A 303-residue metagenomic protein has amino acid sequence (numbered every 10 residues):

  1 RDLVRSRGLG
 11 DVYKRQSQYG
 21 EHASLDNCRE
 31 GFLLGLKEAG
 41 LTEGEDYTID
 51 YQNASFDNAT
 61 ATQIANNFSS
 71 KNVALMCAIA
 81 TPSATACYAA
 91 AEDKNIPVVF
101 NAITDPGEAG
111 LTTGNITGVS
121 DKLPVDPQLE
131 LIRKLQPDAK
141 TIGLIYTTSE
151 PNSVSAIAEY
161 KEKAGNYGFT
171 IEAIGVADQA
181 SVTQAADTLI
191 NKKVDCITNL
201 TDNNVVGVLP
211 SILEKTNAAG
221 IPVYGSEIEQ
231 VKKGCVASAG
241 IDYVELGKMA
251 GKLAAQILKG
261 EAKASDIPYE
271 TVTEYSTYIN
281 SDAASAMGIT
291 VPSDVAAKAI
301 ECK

Functional and structural regions predicted by a protein language model:
R1-Y13: Single conserved hydrophobic/aromatic residue that forms the stacking wall/gate of nucleotide- or nucleobase-binding
K14-A39, D50-A59, S149-S153, N203-N204: Extracytoplasmic "Venus flytrap"
R15-S17, F68-T81, V99, I142-I145 (+3 more regions): Periplasmic-binding protein-like
F32, D121-Y167, I267-A283: An alpha-beta-alpha
F56-L75, A86-A89, S181-V194: Short, well-structured alpha-helical segments in soluble
A86, A90-D126, G225-A237: Flexible loop/hinge segments that line or gate small-molecule binding clefts
D105-T113, T117-T141, I241-A262: Hydrophobic alpha-helical segments within soluble ligand-binding/sensing domains
Q256-K303: Hinge/cleft segment of the Venus flytrap/periplasmic-binding protein
